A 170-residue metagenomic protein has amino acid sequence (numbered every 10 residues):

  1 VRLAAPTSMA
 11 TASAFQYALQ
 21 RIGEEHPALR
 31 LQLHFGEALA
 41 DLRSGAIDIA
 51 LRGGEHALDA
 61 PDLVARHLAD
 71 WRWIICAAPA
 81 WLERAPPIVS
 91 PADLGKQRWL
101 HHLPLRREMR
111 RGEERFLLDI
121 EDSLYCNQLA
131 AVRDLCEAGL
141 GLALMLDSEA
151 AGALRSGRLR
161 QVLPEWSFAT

Functional and structural regions predicted by a protein language model:
V1-R2, E137: Short, surface-exposed connector motifs at secondary-structure boundaries
R2-P61: Central regulatory/effector-binding core of bacterial HTH transcription factors
L42-G45, L58-T170: C-terminal regulatory
